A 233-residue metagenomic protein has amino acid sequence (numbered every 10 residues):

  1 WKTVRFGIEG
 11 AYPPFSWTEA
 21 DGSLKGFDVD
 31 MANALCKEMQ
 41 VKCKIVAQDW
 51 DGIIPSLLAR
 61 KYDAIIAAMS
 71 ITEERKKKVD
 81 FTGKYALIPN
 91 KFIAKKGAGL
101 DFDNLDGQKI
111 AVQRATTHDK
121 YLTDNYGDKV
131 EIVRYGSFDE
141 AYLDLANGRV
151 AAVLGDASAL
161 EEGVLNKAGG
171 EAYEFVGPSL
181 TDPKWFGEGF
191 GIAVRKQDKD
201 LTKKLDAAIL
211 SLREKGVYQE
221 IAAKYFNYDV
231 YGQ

Functional and structural regions predicted by a protein language model:
W1-A68, K224, Y228: Extracytoplasmic small-molecule ligand-binding "clamshell" domains of the periplasmic binding protein/Venus flytrap
V4-R5, D63-A64, A151-A152, A159 (+2 more regions): Short, Asp-centered acidic motifs that coordinate Mg2+ and/or phosphate in catalytic or ligand-binding sites
I8-P13, L24-K37, K91-Y142, A157-E161: Bilobed "Venus flytrap"/periplasmic-binding protein-like clamshell domains and structurally analogous long
P13-T18, E74, D101, T202: Short, solvent-exposed loop/turn elements at domain surfaces
V29-E38, A98, Q108-K109, R114-T117 (+1 more regions): Extended ligand-binding regions for polar small-molecule ligands
N33, K37, K42-N104, E171-W185: Acidic, polar ligand-binding/catalytic clefts
A86-A94, L165-D206, F226-Q233: Periplasmic-binding protein-like
K120-G136, E171-V176, D206-Q233: Ligand-binding clefts/hinges and TM-proximal coupling segments of bilobed small-molecule sensing domains
